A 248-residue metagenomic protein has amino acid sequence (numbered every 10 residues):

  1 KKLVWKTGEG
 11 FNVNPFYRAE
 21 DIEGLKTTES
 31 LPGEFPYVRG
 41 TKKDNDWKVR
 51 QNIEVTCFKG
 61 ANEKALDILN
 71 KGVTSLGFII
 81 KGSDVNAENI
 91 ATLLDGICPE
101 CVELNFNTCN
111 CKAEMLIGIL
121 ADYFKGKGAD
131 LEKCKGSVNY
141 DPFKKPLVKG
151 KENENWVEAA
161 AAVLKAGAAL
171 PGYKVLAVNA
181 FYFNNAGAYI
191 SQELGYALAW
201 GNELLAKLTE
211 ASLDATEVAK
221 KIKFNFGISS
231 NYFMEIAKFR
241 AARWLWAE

Functional and structural regions predicted by a protein language model:
K1-N231, E235: Catalytic alpha/beta active-site cores
E235-A247: Extended amphipathic alpha-helical segments enriched in small hydrophobics
